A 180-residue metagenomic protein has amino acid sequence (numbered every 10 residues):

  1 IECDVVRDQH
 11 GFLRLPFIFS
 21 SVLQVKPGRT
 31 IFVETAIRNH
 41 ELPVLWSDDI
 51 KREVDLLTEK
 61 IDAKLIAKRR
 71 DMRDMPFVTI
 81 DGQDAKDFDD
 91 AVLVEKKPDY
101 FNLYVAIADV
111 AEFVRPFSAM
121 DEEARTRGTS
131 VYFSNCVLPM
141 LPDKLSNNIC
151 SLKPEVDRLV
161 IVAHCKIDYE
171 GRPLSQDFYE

Functional and structural regions predicted by a protein language model:
I1-Y104, A111-V156: Charge-lined substrate channels and their catalytic hotspots, especially those that engage the 3′ end of RNA
N102-A106, H164-K166: Residues within well-ordered beta-strands of beta-sheet-rich folds
D157-E180: Polynucleotide-recognition surfaces of large bacterial nucleic-acid defense/processing enzymes
